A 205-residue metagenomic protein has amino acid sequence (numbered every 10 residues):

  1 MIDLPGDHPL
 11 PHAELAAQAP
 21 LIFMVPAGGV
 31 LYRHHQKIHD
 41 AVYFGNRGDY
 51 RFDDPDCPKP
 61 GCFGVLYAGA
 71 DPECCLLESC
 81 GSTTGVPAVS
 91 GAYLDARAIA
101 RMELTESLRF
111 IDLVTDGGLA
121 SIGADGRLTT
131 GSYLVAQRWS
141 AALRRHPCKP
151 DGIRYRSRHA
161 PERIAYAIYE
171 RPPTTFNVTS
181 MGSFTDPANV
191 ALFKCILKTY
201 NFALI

Functional and structural regions predicted by a protein language model:
M1-P58, S82, V86-I205: Active-site and NAD+-binding cores of ADP-ribose-processing enzymes
P55-V86: Extended catalytic/binding region for NAD+/ADP-ribose chemistry, centered on the ART fold
